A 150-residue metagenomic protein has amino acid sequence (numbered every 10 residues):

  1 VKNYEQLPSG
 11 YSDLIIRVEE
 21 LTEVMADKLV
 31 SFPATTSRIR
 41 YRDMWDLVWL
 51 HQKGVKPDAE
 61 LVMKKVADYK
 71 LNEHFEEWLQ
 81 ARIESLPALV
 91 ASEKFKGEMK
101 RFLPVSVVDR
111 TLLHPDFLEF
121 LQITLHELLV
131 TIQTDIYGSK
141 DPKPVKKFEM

Functional and structural regions predicted by a protein language model:
V1-M150: Structured mid-to-C-terminal alpha-helical surface segments
